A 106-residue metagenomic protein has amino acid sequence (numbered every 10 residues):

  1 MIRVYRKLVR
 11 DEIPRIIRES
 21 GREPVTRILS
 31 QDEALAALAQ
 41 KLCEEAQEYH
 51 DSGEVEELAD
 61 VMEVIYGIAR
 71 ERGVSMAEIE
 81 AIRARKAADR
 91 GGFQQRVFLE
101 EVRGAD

Functional and structural regions predicted by a protein language model:
M1-D106: Flexible "arm" and connector segments at domain edges
